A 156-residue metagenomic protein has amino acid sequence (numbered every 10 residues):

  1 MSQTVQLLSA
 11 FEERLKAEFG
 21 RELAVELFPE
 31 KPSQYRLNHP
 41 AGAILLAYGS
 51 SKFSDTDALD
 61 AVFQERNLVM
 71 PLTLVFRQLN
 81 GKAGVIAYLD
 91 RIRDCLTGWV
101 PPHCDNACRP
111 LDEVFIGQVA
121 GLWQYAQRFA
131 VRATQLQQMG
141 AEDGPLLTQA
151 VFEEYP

Functional and structural regions predicted by a protein language model:
M1-D60, K82, G144-P156: Small/polar-rich, solvent-exposed N-terminal microdomains that initiate assembly or binding
Q6, N67, A83, A87 (+1 more regions): Short, well-structured alpha-helical interface segments that form or flank functional binding sites
A17-F19, N38, Q64, P102 (+1 more regions): A generic structural signal for short, solvent-exposed coil/turn residues that cap or connect secondary-structure
P40-L45, V85-E142: Acidic-leaning, charged glycine-interspersed low-complexity segments
Y48-K52, L72-N80, L96, V100: Generic secondary-structure microfeatures
F53-T56, R77-K82, A133-A141: Short, cysteine-centered beta-strand-loop-beta hairpins and adjacent loop/turn segments enriched in charged/polar
D57-E65, Q118-A120: Short, solvent-exposed beta-strand/turn "edge" segments of beta-rich domains on protein surfaces
F63-L79, W123-L136: Oligomerization/assembly interface segments of phage tail-like spikes and tubes
